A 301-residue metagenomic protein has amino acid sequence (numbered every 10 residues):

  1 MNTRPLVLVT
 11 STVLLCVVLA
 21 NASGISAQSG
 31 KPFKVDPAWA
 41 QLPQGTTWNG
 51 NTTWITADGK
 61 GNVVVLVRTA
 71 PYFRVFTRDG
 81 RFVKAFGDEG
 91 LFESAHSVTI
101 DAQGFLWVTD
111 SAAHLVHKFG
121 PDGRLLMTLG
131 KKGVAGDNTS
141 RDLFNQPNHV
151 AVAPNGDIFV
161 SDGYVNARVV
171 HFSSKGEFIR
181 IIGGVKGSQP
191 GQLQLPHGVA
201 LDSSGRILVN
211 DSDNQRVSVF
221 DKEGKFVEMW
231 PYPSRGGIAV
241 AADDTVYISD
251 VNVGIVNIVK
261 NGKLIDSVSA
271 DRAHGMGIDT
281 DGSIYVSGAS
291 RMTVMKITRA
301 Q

Functional and structural regions predicted by a protein language model:
M1-P5: N-terminal secretory signal peptides that target proteins for export/translocation
V9-N21: Bacterial N-terminal signal peptides
S23-Q301: Eukaryotic scaffold repeat domains enriched in small/polar residues
